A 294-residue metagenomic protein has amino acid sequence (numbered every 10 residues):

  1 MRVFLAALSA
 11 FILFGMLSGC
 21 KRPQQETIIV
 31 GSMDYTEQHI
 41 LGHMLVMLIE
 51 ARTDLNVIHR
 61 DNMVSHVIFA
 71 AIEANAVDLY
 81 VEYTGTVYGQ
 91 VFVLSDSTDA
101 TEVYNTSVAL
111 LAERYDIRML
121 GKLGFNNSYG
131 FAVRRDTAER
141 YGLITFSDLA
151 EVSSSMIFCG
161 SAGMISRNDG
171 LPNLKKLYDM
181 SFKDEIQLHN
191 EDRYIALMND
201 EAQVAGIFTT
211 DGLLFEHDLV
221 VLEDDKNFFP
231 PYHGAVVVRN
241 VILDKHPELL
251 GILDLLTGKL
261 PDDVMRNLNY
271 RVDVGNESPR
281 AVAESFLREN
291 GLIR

Functional and structural regions predicted by a protein language model:
M16-G19: C-terminal motif of bacterial Sec signal peptides marking the signal peptidase cleavage site
Q24-E37, L55-D61, S154-G160: Short, well-ordered beta-strand elements
T36-L55, I72, N168, P172-N173: Short, polar/charged alpha-helical segment
A51-D61, S154-I157, K175-L188: A local structural motif
I58-A70, A162, K183-I195: Short helix-initiation/N-cap motifs at beta->coil->alpha
V91-L120, E201, L213-N227: Ligand-binding "clamshell"
V103-F158, G258-D262: A conserved helix-loop-strand patch within extracytoplasmic ligand-binding domains of the periplasmic binding
Y129-E139, H233-H246: A bilobed periplasmic-binding-protein/Venus flytrap-type ligand-binding module shared by bacterial periplasmic
